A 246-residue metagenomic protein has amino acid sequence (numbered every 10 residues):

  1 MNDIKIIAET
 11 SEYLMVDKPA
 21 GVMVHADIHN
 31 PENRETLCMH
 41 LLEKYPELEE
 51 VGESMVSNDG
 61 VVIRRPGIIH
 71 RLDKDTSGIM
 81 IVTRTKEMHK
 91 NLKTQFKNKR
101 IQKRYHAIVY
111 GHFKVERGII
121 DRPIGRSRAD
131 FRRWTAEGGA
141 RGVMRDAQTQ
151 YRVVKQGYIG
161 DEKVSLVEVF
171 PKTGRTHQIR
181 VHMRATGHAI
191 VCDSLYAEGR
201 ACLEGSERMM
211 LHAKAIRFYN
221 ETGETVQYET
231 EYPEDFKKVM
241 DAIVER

Functional and structural regions predicted by a protein language model:
M1-W134, G139-D146, G160, Y232 (+1 more regions): RNA pseudouridine synthases
I6, V109, Q150-V153, I190: Conserved hydrophobic positions within beta-strands
D17-K18, I81, A107, Y151 (+3 more regions): Residue-level signal for inorganic ion chemistry
P19, K172, E221: Short, ordered coil/turn segments that flank beta-strands lining enzyme active or ligand-binding pockets
L37-L41, K86, K97, R126 (+3 more regions): Pseudouridine synthase
V109-G111, K155, V169-P171: Short, structured patches in soluble enzyme cores that scaffold and shape functional sites
G118, R122, A147-T149, H177 (+1 more regions): Short beta-strand segments
Y158-K163, T222-E224: Short, solvent-exposed loop/turn segments that connect beta-strands within catalytic domains and beta-strand-rich
